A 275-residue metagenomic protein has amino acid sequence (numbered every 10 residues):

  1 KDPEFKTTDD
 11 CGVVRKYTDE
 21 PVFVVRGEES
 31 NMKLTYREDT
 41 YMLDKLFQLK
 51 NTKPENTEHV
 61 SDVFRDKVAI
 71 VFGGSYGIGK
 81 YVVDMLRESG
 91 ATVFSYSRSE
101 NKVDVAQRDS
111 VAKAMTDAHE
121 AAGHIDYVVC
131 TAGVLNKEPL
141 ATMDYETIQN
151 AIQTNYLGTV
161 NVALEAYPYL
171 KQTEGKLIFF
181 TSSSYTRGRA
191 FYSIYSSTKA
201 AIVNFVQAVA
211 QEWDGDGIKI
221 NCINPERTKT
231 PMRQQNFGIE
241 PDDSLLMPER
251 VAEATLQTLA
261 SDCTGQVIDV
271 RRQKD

Functional and structural regions predicted by a protein language model:
D2-D62: Conserved alpha/beta core of the MobA/IspD/sugar-nucleotide pyrophosphorylase nucleotidyltransferase superfamily
S75, V83: N-terminal Rossmann NAD(P)H-binding glycine-rich loop of SDR-like oxidoreductase domains
T131-K137: Conserved NAD(P)H cofactor-binding loop of Rossmann-fold oxidoreductase domains
P139-L140, T147-Q149: Substrate-binding pocket helix/loop in short-chain dehydrogenase/reductase
A163-L164, Q207: A short, exposed helix-loop element centered on a Lys and neighboring polar residues
K176-A201, V206-G215, R227: Catalytic loop of short-chain dehydrogenase/reductase
C222, G238-D275: C-terminal helical subdomain
